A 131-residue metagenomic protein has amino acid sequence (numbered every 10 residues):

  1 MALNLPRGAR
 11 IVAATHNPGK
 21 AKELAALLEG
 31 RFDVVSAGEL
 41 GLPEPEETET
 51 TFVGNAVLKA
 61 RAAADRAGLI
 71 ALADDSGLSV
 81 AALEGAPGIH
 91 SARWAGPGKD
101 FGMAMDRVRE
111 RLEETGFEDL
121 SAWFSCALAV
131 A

Functional and structural regions predicted by a protein language model:
A2-V12, H16-A131: Anionic-ligand binding patches
